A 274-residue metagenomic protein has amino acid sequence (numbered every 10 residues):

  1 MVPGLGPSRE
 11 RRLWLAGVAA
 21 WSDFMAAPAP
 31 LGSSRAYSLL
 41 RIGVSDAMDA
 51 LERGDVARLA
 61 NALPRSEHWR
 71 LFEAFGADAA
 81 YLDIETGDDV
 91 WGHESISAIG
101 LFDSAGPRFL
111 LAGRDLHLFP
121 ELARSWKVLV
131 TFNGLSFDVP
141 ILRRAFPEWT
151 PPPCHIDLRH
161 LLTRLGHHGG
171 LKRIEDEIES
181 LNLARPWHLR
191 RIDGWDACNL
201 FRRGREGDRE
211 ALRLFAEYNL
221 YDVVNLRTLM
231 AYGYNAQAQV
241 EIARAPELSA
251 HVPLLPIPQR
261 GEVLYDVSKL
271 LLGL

Functional and structural regions predicted by a protein language model:
M1-I96, L101-L274: DEDD superfamily 3′-5′ metal-dependent exonuclease/proofreading module
